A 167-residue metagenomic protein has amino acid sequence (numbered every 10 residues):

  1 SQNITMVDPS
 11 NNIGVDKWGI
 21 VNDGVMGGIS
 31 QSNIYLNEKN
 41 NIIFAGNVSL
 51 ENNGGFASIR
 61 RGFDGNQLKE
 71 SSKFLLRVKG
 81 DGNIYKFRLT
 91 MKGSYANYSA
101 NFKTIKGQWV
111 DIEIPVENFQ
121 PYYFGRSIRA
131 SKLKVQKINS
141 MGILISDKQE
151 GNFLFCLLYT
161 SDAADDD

Functional and structural regions predicted by a protein language model:
Q2-G24: Extracellular carbohydrate-recognition regions
K17-N41: Extracellular glycan-recognition surfaces and repeat-rich motifs
Y35-G55: Short carbohydrate-recognition loop motifs
N52-G125, S146-L154: Extracellular ligand-binding interfaces
P121-V135: Short glycine/proline/serine/threonine-rich loop/turn segments at secondary-structure transition edges
V135-G142: Noncatalytic modules at the cell exterior or secretory-pathway interfaces, chiefly beta-strand-rich lectin/adhesion
M141, C156-L158: Extracellular beta-strand elements of beta-rich domains used for carbohydrate recognition/degradation or cell-matrix
Y159-D167: Conserved small/polar residues in nucleotide/adenosyl-binding loops
